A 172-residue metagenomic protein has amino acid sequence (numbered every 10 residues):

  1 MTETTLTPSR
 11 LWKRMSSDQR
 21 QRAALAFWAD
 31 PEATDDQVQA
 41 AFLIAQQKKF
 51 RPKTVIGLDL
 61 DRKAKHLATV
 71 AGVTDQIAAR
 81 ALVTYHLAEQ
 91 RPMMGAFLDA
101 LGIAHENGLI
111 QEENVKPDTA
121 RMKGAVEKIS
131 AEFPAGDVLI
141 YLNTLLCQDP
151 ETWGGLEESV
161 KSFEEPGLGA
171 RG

Functional and structural regions predicted by a protein language model:
M1, R10-M15, V115, K128-S130: A short, ordered amphipathic alpha-helix with a cationic face
M1-E3, G172: The identity of the second residue at the extreme N-terminus of proteins
T2, S17-D18, D75, N143: Alpha-helical interaction segments
E3-T34: Charged, amphipathic alpha-helical stretches
D30-W153: Acidic, low-complexity, intrinsically disordered interaction modules
V160-R171: Short, charged, intrinsically disordered terminal tails
